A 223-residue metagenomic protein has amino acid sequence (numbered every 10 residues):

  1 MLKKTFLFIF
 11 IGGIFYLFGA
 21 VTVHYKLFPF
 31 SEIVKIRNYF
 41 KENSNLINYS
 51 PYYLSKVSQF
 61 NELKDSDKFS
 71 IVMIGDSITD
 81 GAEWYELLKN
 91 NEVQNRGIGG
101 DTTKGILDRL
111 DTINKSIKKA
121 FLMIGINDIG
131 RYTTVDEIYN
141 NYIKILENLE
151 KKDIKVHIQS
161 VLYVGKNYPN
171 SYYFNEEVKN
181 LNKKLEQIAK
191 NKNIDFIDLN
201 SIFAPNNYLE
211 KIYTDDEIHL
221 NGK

Functional and structural regions predicted by a protein language model:
M1-V72, W84, Y208: N-terminal secretory targeting modules
F40-N48, N90-T103, I129-T133, Y172 (+1 more regions): Acidic/histidine-rich helix-loop elements that form or flank divalent-metal/phosphate-binding sites at the catalytic
I71-G75, V93-N95: Short hydrophobic beta-strand that contains or immediately precedes a catalytic carboxylate
M73, D80-L88, T103-N141, N148 (+2 more regions): Oxyanion-hole/transition-state-stabilizing segment in secreted/luminal serine hydrolases and related acyltransferases
E92-Q94, K155, N193-D195: Conserved beta-strand segments of alpha/beta enzyme cores
V135-K144, F174-N182: Charged helix-capping and loop-helix junction motifs
E150-K151, K190: Anion (oxyanion) recognition and catalysis
Y163-K223: Catalytic His-Asp segment of secreted/periplasmic serine-dependent ester chemistry enzymes
